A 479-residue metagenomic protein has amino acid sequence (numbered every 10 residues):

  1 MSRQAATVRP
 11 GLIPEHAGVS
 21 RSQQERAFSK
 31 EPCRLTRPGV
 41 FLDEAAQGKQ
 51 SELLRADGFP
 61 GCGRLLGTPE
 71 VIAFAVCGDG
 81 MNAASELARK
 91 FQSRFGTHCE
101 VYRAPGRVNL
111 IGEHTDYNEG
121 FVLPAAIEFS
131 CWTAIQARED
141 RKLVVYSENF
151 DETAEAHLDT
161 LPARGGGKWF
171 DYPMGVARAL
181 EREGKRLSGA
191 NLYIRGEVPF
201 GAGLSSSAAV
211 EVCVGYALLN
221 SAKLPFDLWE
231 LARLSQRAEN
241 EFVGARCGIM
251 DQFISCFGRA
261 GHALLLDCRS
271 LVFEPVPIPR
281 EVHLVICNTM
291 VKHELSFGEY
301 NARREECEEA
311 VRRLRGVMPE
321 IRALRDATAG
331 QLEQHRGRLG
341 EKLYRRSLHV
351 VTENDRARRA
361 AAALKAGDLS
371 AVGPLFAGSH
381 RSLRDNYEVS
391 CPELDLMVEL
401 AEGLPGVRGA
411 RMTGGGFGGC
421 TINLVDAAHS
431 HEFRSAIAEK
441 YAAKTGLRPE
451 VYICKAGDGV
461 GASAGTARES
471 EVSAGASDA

Functional and structural regions predicted by a protein language model:
S2-R3, I13-H16, S22-E25, P32-L42 (+3 more regions): N-terminal amphipathic/hydrophobic targeting modules at extreme N-termini, encompassing cleavable Sec/SRP-type signal
L65-G80: Short, Lys/Arg-enriched N-terminal segments with co-localized hydrophobic residues within the first ~10-30 amino acids
C77-R107, W132-G166, H262-G409, L424-A474 (+1 more regions): C-terminal nucleotide
G80-F121, L158-T160, G165-P279, H429-S430 (+2 more regions): Gly/Ser-rich oxyanion-binding loop with an adjacent helix/lid that shapes the negatively charged ligand pocket
E119-A126, R303-R304: Short Gly/aromatic-enriched secondary-structure transition segments
A208-A209, C420-L424: FabD-like malonyl-/acyl-CoA
